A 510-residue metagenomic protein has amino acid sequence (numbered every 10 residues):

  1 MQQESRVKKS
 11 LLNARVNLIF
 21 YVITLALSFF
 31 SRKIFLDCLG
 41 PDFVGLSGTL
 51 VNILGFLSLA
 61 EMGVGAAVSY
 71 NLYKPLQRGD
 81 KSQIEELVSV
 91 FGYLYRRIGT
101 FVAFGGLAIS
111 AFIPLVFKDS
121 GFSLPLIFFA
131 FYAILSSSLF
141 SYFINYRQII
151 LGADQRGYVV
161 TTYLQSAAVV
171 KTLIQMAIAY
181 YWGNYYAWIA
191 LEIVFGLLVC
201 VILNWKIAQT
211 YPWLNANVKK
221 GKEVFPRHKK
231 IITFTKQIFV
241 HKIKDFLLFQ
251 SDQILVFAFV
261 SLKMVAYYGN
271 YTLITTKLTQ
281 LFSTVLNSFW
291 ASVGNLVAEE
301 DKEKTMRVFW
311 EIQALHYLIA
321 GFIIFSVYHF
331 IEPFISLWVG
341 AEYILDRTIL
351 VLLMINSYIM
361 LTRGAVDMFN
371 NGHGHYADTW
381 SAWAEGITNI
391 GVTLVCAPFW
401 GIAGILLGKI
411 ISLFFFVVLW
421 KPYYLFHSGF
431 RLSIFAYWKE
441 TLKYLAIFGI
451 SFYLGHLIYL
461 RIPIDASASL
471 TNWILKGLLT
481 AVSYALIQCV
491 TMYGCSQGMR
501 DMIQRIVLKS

Functional and structural regions predicted by a protein language model:
M1-Q2, F430-S433, G455-S510: Membrane-proximal transmembrane or re-entrant/amphipathic helices at the cytosolic face
M1-S10, Y186, L203-F249, S292 (+2 more regions): Interhelical loop/hinge segments that connect adjacent transmembrane helices in multipass membrane
M1-S28, S82-S89, Y93, L126-I127 (+4 more regions): N-terminal membrane topogenesis motif
F20, T24-S28, L50-S69, A133-G152 (+12 more regions): Short runs within selected transmembrane alpha-helices of multi-pass transporters and secretion channels
A26-V44, P114-K118, Y181-W182, V240-K242 (+5 more regions): Helix-terminus/linker motif at the lipid-water interface of multi-pass membrane proteins
F35-F56, L87, Y185-A190, P226-F234 (+5 more regions): Interfacial/gating helices of multi-pass transporter permease domains
M62-R78, A153, Y211-A216, Y271 (+2 more regions): Helix-loop junctions and terminal segments of transmembrane helices in multi-pass membrane transport/translocation
I113-I134, V327-I359, F430, P463 (+1 more regions): Interfacial segments at transmembrane-helix termini and the short loops linking adjacent helices
